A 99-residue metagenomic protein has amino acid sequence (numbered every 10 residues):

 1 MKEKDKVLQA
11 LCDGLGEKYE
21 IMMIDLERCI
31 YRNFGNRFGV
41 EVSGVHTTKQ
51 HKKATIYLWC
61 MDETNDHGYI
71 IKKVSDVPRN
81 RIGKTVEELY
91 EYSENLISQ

Functional and structural regions predicted by a protein language model:
M1-K2, N95-Q99: Short intrinsically disordered terminal tails
M1-R37, K53, M61-V86: Negatively charged, low-complexity tracts enriched in Asp/Glu with abundant Ser/Thr
V40-G44: A short acidic-to-branched-hydrophobic micro-motif
T47-T48: Catalytic phosphate/metal-binding cores of nucleic-acid and nucleotide-processing enzymes, i.e., regions that mediate
E87, S93: Divalent cation-coordinating acidic motifs and surrounding scaffolds that mediate Ca2+/Mg2+/Mn2+/Zn2+-dependent binding
